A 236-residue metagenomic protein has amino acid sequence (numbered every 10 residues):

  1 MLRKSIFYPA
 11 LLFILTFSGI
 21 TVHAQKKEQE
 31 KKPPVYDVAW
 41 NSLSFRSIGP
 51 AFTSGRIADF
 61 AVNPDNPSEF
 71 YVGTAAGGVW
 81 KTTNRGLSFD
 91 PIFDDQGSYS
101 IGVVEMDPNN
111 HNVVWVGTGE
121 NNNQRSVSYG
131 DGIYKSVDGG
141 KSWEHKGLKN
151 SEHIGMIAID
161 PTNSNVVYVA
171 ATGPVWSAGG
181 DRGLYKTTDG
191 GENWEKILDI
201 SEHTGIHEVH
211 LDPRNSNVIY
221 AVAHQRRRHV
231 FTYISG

Functional and structural regions predicted by a protein language model:
M1-K27: Bacterial Sec-dependent N-terminal signal peptides
A24-G236: Beta-propeller blade termini and top-face loops
